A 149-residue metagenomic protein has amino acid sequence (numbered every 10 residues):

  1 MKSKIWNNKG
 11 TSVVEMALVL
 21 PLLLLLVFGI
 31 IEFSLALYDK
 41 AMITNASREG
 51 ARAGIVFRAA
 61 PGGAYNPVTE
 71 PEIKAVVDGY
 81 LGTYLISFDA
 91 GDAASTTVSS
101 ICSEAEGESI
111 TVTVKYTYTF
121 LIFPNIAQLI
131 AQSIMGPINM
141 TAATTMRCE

Functional and structural regions predicted by a protein language model:
K2-D78: Alpha-helical assembly-interface signal, strongest on the long, hydrophobic N-terminal helix that forms
E49-E149: Short, conserved structural patches
